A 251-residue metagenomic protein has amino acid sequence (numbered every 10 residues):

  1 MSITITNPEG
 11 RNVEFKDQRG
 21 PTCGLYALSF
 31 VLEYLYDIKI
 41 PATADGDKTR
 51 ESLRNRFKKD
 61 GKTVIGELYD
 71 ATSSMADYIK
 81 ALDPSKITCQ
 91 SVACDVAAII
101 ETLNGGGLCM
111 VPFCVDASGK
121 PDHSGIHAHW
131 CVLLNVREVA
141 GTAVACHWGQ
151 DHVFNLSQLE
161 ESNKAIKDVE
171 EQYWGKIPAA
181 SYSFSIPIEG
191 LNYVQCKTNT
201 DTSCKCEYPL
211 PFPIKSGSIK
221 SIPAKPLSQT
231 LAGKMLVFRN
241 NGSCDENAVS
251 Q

Functional and structural regions predicted by a protein language model:
M1-T4, C204-C206: Intrinsic low-complexity, intrinsically disordered segments enriched in polar/basic residues
S2-S91, K197, L231-G233: Cysteine-nucleophile protease catalytic domains, especially the papain-like/related folds used in DUB/UBL proteases
T6, S91-C94, S216-K220: Short amphipathic alpha-helical surface micro-motifs
E9, E51-E189: Conserved active-site-adjacent core of cysteine acyl-enzyme catalytic domains
S29, E33, D37-K39, D60 (+9 more regions): Generic signature of intrinsically disordered, low-complexity segments enriched in small/polar residues
K167-Q251: Low-complexity, Gly/Ser/Thr/Pro-rich intrinsically disordered linker/tail segments
